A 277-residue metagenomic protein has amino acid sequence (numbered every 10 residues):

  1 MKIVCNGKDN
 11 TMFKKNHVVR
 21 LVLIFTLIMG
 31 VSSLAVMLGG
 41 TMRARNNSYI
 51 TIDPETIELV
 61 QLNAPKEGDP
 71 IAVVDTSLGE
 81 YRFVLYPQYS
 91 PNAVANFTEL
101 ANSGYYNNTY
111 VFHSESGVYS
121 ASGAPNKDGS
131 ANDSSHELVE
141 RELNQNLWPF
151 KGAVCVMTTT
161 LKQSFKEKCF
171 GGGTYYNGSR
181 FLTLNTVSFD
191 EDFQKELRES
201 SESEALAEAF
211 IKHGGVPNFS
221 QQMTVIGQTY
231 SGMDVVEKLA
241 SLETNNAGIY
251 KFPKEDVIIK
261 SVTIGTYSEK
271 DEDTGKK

Functional and structural regions predicted by a protein language model:
I3-K277: Cyclophilin-like peptidyl-prolyl cis-trans isomerases
